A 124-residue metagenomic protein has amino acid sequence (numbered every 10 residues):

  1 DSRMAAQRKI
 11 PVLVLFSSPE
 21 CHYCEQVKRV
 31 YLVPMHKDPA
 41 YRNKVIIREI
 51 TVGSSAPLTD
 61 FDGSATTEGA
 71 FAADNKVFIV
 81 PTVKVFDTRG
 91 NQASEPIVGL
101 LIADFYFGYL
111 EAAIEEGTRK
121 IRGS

Functional and structural regions predicted by a protein language model:
D1-R8: Electrostatic cytochrome c docking/interface patches
R8-H22: Short active-site neighborhood of thiol/selenol oxidoreductases, capturing the structured segment around
V12-L15, I46-E49, T82-V85: Structural recognition of the beta-strand scaffold that forms the well-ordered cores of secreted hydrolase catalytic
S18-P19, R29, V52-S55, T88-R89 (+1 more regions): Solvent-exposed coil/turn segments that connect beta secondary-structure elements in extracytoplasmic/periplasmic
C21-E25, V83: The canonical Cys-X-X-Cys-His
C24-A40: Typically the conserved alpha-helix immediately C-terminal to a functionally engaged Cys/Sec in thioredoxin-like
Y31-H36, A70-I121: Non-catalytic, surface beta->alpha helical segment in thiol-disulfide oxidoreductase systems
A40-T66: Thiol-based oxidoreductase modules, predominantly thioredoxin-like and allied folds used for disulfide exchange
